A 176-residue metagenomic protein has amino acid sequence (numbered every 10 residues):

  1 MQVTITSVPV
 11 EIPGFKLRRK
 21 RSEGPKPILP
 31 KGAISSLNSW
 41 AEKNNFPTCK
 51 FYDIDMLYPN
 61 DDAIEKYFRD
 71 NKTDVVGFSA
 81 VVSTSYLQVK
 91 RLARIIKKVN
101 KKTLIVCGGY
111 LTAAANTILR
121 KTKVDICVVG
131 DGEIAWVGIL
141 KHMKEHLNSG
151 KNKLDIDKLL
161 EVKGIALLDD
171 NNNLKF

Functional and structural regions predicted by a protein language model:
Q2-I28: Short glycine-rich His-centered loop
R21-A41: Short catalytic helix/loop segments, enriched in acidic residues and glycine and frequently bearing histidine
A33, W40, T48-F176: Glycine-rich beta-alpha loop elements in corrinoid/cobalamin-binding modules across cobalamin-dependent enzymes
